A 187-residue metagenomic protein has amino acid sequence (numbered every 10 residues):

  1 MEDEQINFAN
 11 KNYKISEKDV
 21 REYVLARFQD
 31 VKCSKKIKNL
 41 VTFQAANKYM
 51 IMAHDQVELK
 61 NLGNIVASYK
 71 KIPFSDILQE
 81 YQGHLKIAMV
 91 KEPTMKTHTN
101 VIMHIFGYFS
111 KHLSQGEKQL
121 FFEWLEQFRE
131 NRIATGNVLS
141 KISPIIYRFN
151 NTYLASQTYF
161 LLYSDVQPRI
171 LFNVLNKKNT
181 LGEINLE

Functional and structural regions predicted by a protein language model:
E2-E187: Acidic, Ser/Pro/Thr-rich low-complexity regulatory regions and the short amphipathic helical interaction modules they
